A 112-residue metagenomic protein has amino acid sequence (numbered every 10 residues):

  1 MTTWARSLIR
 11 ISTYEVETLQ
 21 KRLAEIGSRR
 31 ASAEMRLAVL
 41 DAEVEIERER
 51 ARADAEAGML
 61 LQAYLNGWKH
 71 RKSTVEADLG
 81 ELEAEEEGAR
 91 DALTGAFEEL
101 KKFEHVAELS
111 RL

Functional and structural regions predicted by a protein language model:
M1-L112: Charge-rich amphipathic alpha-helical interaction elements
